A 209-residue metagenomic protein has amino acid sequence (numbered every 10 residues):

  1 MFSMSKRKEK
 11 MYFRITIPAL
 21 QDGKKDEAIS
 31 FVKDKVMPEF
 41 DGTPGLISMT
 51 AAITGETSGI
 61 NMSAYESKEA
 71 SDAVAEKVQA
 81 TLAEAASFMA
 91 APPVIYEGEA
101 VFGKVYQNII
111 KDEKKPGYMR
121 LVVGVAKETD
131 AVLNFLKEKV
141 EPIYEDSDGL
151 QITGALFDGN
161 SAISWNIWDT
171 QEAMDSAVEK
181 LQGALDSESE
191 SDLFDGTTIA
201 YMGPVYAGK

Functional and structural regions predicted by a protein language model:
F2-I60, E66-K209: Short S/T/G/P-rich N-terminal loop/turn motif that feeds into the first structured element of a domain
